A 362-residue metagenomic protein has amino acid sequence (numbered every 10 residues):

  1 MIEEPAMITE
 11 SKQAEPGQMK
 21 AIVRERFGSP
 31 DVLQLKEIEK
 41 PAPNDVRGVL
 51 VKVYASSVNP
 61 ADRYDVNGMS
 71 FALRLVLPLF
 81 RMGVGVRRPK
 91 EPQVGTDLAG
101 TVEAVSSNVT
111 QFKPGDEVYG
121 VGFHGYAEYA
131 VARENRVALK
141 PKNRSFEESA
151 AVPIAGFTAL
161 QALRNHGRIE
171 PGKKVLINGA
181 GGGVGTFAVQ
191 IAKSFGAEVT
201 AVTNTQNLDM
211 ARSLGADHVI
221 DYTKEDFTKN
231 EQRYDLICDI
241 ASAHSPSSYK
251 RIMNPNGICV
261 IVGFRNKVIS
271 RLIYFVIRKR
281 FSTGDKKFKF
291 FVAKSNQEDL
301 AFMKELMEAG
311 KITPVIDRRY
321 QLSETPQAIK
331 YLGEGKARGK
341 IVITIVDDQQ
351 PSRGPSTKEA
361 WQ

Functional and structural regions predicted by a protein language model:
E4, T9, A14-G17, K294-Q362: C-terminal hydrophobic helical "lid"/dimerization subdomain of Rossmann-like NAD(P)H-dependent oxidoreductases
P16-G17, S29-D31, I38-L98: N-terminal glycine-rich beta->alpha transition that marks the start or flank of a dinucleotide-binding site
R88, P92-G122, E198: A glycine-/small-residue-rich N-terminal strand-loop-strand element that serves as the cofactor-binding glycine loop
K113, K142-S145, R168-K174: Short helix-loop-beta connector
A150-D221: Mid-domain Rossmann-like dinucleotide-binding core that forms the NAD(H)/NADP(H) cofactor-binding site
T228-L236: A short acidic, Gly/Pro-enriched loop at the edge of an enzyme's catalytic core that lines a small-molecule cofactor
H244-I312, I345-Q362: Glycine-rich phosphate-binding loop and adjacent beta-alpha segment of Rossmann(oid) nucleotide-cofactor-binding
